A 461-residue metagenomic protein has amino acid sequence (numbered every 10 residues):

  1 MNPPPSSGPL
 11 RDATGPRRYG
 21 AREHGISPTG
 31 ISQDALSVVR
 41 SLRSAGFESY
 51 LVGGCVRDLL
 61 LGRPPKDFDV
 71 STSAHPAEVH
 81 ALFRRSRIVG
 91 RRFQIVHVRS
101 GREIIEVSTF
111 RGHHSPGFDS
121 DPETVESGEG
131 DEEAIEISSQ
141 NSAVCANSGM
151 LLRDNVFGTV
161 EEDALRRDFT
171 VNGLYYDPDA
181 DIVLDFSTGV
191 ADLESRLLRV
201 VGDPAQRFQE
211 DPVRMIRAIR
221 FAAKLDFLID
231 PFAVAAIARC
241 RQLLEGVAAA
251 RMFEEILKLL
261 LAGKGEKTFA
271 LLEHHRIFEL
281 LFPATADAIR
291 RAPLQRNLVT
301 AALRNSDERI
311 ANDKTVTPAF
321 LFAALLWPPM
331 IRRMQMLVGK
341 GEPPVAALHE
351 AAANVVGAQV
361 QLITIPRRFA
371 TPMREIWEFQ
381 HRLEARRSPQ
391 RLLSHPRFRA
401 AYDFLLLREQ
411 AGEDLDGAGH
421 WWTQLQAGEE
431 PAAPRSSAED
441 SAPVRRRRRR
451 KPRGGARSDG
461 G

Functional and structural regions predicted by a protein language model:
M1-G461: Catalytic cores of the polymerase beta-like nucleotidyltransferase superfamily and closely associated nucleotide
